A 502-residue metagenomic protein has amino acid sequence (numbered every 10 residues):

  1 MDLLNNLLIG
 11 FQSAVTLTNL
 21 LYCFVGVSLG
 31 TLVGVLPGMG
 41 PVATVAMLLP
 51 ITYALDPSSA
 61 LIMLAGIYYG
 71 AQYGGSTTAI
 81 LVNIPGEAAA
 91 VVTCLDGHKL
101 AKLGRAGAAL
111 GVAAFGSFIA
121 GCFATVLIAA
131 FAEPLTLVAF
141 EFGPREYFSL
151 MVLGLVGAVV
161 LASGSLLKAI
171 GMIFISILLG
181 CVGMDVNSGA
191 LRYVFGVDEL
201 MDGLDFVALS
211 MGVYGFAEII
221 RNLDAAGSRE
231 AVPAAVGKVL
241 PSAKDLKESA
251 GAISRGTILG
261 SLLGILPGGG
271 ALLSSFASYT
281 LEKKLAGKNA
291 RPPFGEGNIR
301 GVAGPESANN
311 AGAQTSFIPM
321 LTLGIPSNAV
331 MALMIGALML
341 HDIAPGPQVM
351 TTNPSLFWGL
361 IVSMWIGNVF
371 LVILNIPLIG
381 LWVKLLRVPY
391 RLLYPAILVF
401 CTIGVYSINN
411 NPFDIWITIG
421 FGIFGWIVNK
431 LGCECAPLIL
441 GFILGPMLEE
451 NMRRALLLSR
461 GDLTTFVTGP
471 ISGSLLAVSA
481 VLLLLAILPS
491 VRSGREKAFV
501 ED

Functional and structural regions predicted by a protein language model:
M1-S58, A139, L191-N298, V383 (+4 more regions): Helix-loop-helix hairpins and the membrane-proximal interhelical loops of multi-pass alpha-helical transport proteins
V27-P41, A71-N83, A158-S163, I258-P267 (+3 more regions): Transmembrane alpha-helix interface/packing and boundary motifs in multi-pass membrane proteins, characterized by
V33-V42, I80-V91, F123-L127, L263-L273 (+4 more regions): Short helix-coil transition sites and intra-membrane helix breaks within transmembrane domains of multi-pass
P41-I51, L64, A79-K99, A130 (+7 more regions): Re-entrant/interfacial helical elements at transmembrane boundaries that shape and gate the permeation pathway
S58-I62, K99-G116, K288-R300, A332 (+1 more regions): Membrane-interface alpha-helices at helix entry/exit sites of multi-pass transporters
Y68-I80, G86, G297-L323, S327 (+1 more regions): A structural-propensity feature for long, helix-poor, extended segments
Y69-G74, F115-L127, L179, R300-F317 (+2 more regions): Membrane-embedded alpha-helical segments of transport systems, primarily multispan ion/solute transporters
G111-G227, L340-G494: Membrane-embedded alpha-helical modules
